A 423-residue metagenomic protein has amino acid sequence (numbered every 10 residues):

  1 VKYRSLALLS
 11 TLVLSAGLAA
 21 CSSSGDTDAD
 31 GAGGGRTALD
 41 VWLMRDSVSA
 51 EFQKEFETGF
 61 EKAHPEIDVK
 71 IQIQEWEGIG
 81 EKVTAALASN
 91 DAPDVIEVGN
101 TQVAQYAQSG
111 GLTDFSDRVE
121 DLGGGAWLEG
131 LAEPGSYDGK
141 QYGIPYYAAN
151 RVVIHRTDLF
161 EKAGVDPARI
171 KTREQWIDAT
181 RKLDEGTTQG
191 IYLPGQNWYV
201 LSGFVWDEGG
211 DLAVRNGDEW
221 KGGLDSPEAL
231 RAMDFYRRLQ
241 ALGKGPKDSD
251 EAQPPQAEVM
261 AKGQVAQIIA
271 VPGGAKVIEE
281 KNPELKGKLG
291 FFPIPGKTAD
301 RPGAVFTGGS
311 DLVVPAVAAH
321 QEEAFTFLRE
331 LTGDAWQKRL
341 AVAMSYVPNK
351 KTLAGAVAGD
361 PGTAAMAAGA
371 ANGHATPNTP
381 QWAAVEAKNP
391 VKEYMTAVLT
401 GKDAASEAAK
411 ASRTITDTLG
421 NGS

Functional and structural regions predicted by a protein language model:
T58, K62, A163, D234 (+4 more regions): Extracytoplasmic/periplasmic substrate-recognition and gating elements
G59-W127, K162-G164, V259, G263-Q267 (+1 more regions): Extracytoplasmic "Venus flytrap"/periplasmic binding protein-like
P93-D94, G123-L159, Q189-G190, R301-V305 (+1 more regions): A structural signal for short loop-to-beta-strand junctions that line the ligand-binding cleft of periplasmic/secreted
N100-R151, F204, G290-F292, A358-P361: Hinge/lid segment of periplasmic solute-binding proteins
T113-E129, R169, I191, G210-R231 (+4 more regions): Short, solvent-exposed loop/beta-turn-alpha elements that line the ligand-binding surface or hinge of extracytoplasmic
D138, Y142-Y146, R151, E174-G222 (+2 more regions): Extracytoplasmic/periplasmic solute-binding protein
T180-R181, E219-S249: Glycine-centered hinge/linker elements that transmit conformational signals in sensory and ligand-binding systems
F292-P293, A341-N389, A397, N421: Long, aromatic- and glycine/proline-rich binding clefts that accommodate carbohydrate-like moieties
